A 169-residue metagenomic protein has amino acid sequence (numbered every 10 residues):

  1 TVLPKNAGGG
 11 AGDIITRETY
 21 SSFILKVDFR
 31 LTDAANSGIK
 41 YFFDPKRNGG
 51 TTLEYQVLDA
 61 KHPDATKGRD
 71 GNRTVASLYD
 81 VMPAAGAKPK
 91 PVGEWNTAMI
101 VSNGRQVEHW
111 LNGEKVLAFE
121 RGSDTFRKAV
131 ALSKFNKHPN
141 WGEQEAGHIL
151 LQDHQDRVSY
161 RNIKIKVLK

Functional and structural regions predicted by a protein language model:
T1-K169: Carbohydrate-interacting regions of secretory-pathway proteins
